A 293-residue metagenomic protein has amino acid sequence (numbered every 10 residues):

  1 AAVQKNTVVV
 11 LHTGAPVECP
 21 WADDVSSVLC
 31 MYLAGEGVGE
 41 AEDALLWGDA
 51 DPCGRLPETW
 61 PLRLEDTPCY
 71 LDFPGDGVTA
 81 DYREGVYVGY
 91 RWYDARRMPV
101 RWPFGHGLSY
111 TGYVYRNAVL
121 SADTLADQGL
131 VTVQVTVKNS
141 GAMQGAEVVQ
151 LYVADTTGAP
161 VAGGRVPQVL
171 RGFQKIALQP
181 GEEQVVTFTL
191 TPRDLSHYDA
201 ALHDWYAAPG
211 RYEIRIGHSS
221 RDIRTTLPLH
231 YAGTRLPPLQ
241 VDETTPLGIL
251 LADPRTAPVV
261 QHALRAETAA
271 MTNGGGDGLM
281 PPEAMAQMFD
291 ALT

Functional and structural regions predicted by a protein language model:
V3, T156-V166, A270-D277: Intrinsically disordered, low-complexity coil segments
V3-T7, V25-S26: A short helix->loop->beta-strand "cap" motif at the edges of active sites that frequently abuts
Q4, G39-D43, A257: Extracytoplasmic/secreted envelope proteins and their assembly/folding machinery, especially bacterial periplasmic
H12-A146, P209, I214-I216: Secreted, periplasmic, or luminal enzymes acting at the cell surface/secretory milieu
W60, Y90, L195-Y198, V260: Long, contiguous hydrophobic alpha-helical segments, chiefly transmembrane helices and signal peptides
R97, S109-P238: Intrinsically disordered, low-complexity Ser/Thr/Gly-rich stretches
A232-A252: Low-complexity, Pro/Ser/Thr- and charge-rich linker/hinge segments at domain boundaries
T245-T293: Conserved, compact domain cores that house catalytic/ligand-binding motifs in diverse enzymes and effector modules
